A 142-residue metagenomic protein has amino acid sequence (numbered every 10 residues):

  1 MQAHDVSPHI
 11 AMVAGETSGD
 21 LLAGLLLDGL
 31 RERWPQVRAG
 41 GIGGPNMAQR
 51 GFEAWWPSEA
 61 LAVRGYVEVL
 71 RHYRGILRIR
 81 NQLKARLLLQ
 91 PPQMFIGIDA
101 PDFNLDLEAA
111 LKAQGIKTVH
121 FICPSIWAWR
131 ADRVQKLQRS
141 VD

Functional and structural regions predicted by a protein language model:
M1-P8: Extreme N-terminus of proteins, especially the signal/transit-peptide cleavage junction and the first residues
P8-D142: Active-site and donor-binding regions of nucleotide-sugar-utilizing enzymes
